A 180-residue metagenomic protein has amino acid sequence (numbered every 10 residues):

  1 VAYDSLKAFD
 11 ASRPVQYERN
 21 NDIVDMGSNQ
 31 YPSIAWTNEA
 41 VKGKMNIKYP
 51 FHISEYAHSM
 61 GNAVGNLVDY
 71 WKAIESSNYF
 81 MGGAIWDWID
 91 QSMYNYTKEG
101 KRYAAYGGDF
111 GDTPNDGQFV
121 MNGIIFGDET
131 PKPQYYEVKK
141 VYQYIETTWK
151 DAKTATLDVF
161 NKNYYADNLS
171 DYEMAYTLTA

Functional and structural regions predicted by a protein language model:
V1-I124: Substrate-binding/catalytic cleft of secreted carbohydrate-active enzymes, primarily glycoside hydrolases
A40, W71, I145-E146, N161-Y164: Generic recognition of flexible, low-complexity loop/linker segments
M45-K48, S77, D151-K153, N168-S170: Residue-level preference for beta-strand/loop junctions
M60-V64, V68, K132, K153 (+1 more regions): Conserved structured core elements
D116-T154, K162: Non-catalytic, glycine-rich low-complexity segments
T154-A180: Beta-strand-rich binding/interaction modules
